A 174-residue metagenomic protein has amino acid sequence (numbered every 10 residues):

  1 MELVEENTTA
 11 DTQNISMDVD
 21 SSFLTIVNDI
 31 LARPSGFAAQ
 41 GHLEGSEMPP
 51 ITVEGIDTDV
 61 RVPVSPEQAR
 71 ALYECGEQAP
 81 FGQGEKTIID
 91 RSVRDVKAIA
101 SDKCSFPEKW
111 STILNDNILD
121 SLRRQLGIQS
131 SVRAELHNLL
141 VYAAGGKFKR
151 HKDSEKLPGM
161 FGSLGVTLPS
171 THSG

Functional and structural regions predicted by a protein language model:
M1-G174: Fe(II)/2-oxoglutarate oxygenase catalytic core
